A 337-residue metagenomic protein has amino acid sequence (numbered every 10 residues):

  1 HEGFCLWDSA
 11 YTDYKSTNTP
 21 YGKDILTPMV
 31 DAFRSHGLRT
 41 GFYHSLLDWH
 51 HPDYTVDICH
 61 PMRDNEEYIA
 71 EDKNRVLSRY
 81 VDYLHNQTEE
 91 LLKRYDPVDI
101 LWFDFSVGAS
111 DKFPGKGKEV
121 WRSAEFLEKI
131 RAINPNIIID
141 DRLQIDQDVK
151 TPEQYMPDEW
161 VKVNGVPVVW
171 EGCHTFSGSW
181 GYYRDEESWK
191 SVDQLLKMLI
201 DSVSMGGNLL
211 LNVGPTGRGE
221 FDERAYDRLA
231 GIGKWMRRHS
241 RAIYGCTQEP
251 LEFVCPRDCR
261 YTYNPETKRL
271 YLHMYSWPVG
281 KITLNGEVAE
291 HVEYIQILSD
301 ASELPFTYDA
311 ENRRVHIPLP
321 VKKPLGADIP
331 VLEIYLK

Functional and structural regions predicted by a protein language model:
H1-K337: Mature catalytic domains of secreted/periplasmic carbohydrate-active enzymes
